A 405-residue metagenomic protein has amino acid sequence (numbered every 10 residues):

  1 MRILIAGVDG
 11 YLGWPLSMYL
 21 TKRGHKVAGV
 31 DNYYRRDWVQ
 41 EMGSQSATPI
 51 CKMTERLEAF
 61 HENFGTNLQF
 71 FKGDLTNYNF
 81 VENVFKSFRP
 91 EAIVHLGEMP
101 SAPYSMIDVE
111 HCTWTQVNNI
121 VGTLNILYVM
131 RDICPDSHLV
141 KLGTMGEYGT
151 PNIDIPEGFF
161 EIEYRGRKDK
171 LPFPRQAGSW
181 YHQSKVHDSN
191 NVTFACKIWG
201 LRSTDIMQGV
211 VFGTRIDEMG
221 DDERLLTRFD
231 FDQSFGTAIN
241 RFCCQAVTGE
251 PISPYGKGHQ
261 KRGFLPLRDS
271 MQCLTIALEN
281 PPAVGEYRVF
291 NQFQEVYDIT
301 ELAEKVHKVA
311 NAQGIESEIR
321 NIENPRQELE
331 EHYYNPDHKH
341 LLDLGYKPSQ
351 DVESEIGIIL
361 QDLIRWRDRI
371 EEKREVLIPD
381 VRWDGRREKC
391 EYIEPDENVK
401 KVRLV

Functional and structural regions predicted by a protein language model:
M1-R215, W383, I393-V405: N-terminal Rossmann-like NAD(P)+-binding domain of SDR-like oxidoreductases, especially those catalyzing
K22, Q245-V405: C-terminal substrate-binding subdomain of Rossmann-fold SDR/epimerase-dehydratase oxidoreductases
T54-T66, F160-L171, V211, R215-D217 (+4 more regions): A short C-terminal helix-loop "cap" of Rossmann-like NAD(P)-dependent dehydrogenase/epimerase domains
T76, N118-V121, S179, Q233-T237 (+4 more regions): Residue-level signal for the nucleotide or nucleotide-sugar donor/cofactor binding architecture
T123, L127, V192, I239 (+2 more regions): Short-chain dehydrogenase/reductase
V186, W199-L201, V211-N240, T248-E250 (+4 more regions): Glycine/proline-rich active-site loop of Rossmann-fold NAD(P)-dependent oxidoreductases
H187-A195, A238, F242, L302 (+1 more regions): Hydrophobic alpha-helix immediately C-terminal to the catalytic Tyr-X-X-X-Lys motif of short-chain
